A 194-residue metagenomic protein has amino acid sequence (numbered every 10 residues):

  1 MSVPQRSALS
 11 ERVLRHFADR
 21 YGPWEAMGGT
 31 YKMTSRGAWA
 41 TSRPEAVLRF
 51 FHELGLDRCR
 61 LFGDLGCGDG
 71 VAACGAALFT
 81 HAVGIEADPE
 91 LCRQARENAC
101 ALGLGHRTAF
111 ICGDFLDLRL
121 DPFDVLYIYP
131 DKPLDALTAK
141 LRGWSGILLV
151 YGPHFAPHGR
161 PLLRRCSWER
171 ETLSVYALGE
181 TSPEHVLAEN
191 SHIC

Functional and structural regions predicted by a protein language model:
M1-D57: S-adenosyl-L-methionine
C59-G66: Conserved class I S-adenosyl-L-methionine
V71-F79: Conserved SAM-binding loop of SAM-dependent methyltransferases across substrates and taxa, primarily the Class I
H81-E86: Conserved SAM-binding motif I beta-strand of class I
A95-R96: Conserved SAM-binding loop
L104-G113: Conserved SAM-binding strand-loop segment of SAM-dependent methyltransferases
D114-I147: Active-site segment flanking the S-adenosylmethionine/decSAM binding pocket in AdoMet-dependent transferases
L134-V186: C-terminal substrate-binding/active-site "lid" region of AdoMet-derived donor-dependent transferases
